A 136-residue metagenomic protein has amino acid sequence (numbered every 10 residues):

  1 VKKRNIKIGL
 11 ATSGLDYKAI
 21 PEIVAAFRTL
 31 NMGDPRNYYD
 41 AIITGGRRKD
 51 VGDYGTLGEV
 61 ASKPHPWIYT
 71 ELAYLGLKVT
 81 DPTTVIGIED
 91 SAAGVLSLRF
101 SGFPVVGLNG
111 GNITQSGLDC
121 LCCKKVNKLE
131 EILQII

Functional and structural regions predicted by a protein language model:
V1-N5: Catalytic-core regions built around general acid/base machinery
A11-T12: Conserved beta-strand/loop elements of the cytosolic catalytic core of P-type E1-E2 ATPases, chiefly in the P-domain
L15-I136: Asp-based, Mg2+/Mn2+-dependent phosphohydrolase catalytic module
